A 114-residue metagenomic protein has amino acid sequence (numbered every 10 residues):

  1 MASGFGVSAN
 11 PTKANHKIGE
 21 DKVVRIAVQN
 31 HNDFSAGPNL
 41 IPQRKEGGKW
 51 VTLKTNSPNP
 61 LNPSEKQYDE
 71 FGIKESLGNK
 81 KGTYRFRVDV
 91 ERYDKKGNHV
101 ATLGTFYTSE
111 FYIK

Functional and structural regions predicted by a protein language model:
M1-G47, V51-K54, N98-K114: Primarily secretory-pathway and cell-envelope proteins
K17-D21, P63-Y68: Solvent-exposed, conformationally flexible loop/turn segments
V24-A27, E46, Y68, R87-D89 (+1 more regions): Small/flexible residues
Q29-H31, K74, E91: Solvent-exposed residues in well-ordered beta-strands and their adjoining turns, especially edge/terminal strands
V51-K66, G72-I73, T105-S109: Solvent-exposed serine/threonine-rich low-complexity stretches and specific carbohydrate-binding patches
K74-K80: Short, surface-exposed loop/turn segments at beta-strand-coil junctions that are enriched for proline with nearby
K80-V100, Y107: Enriched for extracellular/lumenal, surface-exposed ectodomains of secreted and cell-surface proteins
